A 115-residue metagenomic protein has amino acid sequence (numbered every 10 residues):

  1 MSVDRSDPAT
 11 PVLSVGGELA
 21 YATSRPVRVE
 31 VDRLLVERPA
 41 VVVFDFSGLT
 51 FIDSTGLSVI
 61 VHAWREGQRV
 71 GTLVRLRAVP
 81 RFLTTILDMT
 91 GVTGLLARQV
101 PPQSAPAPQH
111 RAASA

Functional and structural regions predicted by a protein language model:
M1-T50, V61-A115: STAS-like cytosolic regulatory interaction modules
D53: Conserved G/P- and acidic residue-centered "switch" motifs that form tight phosphate/ATP-binding loops in soluble
